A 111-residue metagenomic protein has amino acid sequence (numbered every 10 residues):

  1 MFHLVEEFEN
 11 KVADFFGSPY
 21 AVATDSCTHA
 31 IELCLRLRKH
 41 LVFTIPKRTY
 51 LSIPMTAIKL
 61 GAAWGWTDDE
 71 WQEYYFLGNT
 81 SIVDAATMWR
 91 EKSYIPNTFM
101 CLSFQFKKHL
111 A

Functional and structural regions predicted by a protein language model:
M1-F8, E70: A structural motif shared across PLP-dependent enzymes of the aminotransferase-like
N10-K11, M55: Surface-exposed charge patches
K11-C34, T44-R48: Short loop-beta-helix segment that forms the pyridoxal 5′-phosphate
Y20, V42, T80, T98-F99: Short acidic donor-binding loop at the edge of a beta-strand
T24, T67, F104: Hydrophobic residues at beta-strand termini and immediately following loops that shape nucleotide-binding pockets
T28-A30, T49-L51, A86-W89, Q105-H109: Short, solvent-exposed loop/turn segments at secondary-structure junctions
L35-A85, W89-K92: PLP-dependent aminotransferase-like
I95-A111: Active-site PLP attachment segment
